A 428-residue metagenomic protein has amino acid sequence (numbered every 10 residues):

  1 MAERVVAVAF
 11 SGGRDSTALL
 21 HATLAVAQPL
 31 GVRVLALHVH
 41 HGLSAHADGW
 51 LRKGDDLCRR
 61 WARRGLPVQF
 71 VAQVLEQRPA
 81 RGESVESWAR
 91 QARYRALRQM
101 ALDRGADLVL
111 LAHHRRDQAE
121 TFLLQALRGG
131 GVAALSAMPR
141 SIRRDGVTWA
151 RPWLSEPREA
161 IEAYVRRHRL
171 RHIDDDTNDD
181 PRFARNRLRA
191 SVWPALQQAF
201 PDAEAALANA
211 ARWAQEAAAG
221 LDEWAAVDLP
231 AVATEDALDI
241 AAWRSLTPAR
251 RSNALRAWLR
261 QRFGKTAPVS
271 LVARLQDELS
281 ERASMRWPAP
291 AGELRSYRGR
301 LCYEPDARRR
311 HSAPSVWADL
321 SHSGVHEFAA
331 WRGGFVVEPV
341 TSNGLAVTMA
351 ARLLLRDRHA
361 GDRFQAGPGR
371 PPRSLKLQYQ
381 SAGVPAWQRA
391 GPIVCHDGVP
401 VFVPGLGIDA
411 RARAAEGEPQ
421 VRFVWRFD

Functional and structural regions predicted by a protein language model:
M1-A199: Core alpha/beta nucleotide-donor-binding catalytic domains of modification enzymes
A2-D15, L35, V39-H41, V74-P79 (+4 more regions): AMP-forming adenylation/ATP pyrophosphatase catalytic core
H46, A203-A206, P268: Residue-level recognition of alpha-helical structural elements
N178-N186, A205-Q215: Internal, active-site/partner-interface "lid" segment
